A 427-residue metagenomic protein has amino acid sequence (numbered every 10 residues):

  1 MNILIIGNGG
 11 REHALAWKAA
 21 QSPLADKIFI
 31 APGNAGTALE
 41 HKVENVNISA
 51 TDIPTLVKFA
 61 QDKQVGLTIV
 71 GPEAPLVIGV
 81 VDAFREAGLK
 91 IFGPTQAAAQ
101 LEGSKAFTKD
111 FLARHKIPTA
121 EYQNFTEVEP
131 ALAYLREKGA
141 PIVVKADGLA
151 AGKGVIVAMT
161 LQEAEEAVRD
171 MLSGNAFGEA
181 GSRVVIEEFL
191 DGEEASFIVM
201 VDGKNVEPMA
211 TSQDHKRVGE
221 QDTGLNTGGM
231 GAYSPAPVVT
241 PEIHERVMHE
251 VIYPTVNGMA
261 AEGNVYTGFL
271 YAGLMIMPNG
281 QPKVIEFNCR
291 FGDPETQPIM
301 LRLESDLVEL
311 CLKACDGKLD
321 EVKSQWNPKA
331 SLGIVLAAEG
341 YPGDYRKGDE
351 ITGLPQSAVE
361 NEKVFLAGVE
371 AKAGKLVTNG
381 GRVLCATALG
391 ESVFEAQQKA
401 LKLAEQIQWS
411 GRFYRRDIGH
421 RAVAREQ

Functional and structural regions predicted by a protein language model:
M1-Q96: ATP-binding N-terminal substructure of ATP-dependent carboxylate-amine bond-forming enzymes
Q21-P23, A38-L39, D62, F92 (+13 more regions): Solvent-exposed alpha-helices and their adjacent loops that cap or buttress functional pockets in soluble metabolic
N45-T51, Q123-E127, A158: Short acidic-hydrophobic, aromatic-tinged amphipathic segments that line or gate anion-handling sites
F92-G154: A conserved helix-loop-beta module that forms one wall/lid of the active-site cleft in ATP-utilizing catalytic domains
G154, A158-T296: Internal nucleotide-binding/catalytic subdomain
M248-L270, N288-V359, A371-K372: Active-site "cap" helix and flanking loop/linker of ATP-utilizing ligase/carboxylase catalytic domains
V369-A373, T378-Q427: Generic C-terminus detector
